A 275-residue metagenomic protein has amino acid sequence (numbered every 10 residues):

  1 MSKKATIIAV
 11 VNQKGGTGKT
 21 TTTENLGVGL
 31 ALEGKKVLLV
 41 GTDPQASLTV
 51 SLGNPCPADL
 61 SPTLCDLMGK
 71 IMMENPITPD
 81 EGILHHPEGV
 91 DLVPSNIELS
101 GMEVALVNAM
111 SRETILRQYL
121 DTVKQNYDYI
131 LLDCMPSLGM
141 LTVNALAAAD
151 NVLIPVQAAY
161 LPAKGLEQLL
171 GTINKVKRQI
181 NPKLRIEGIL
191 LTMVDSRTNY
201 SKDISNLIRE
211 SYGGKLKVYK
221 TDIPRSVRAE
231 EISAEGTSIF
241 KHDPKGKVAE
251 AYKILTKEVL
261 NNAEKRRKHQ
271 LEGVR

Functional and structural regions predicted by a protein language model:
M1-R275: P-loop NTP-binding core
